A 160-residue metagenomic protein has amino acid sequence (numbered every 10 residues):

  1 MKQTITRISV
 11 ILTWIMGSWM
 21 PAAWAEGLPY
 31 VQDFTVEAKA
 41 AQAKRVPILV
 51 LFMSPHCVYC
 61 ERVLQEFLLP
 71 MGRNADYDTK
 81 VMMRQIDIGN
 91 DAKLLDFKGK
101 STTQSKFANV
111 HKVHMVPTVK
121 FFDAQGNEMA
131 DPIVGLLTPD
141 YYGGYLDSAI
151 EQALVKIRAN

Functional and structural regions predicted by a protein language model:
S9-W19: Bacterial N-terminal signal peptides
A22-A25: Boundary at the C-terminal end of the N-terminal hydrophobic targeting segment
Y30, D76-S101: Thiol-based oxidoreductase modules, predominantly thioredoxin-like and allied folds used for disulfide exchange
Y30-P47: A short beta-strand-turn-helix
A43-V46, Q65-D87: Conserved helix-turn-beta segment immediately C-terminal to the redox Cys motif in thioredoxin-like folds
R45-I48, M53-H56, M115: Short pre-active-site segment immediately N-terminal to redox-active cysteine/selenocysteine motifs in thiol-based
F52-E66: Conserved redox-active cysteine motifs that mediate thiol-disulfide chemistry, especially di-cysteine Cys-X(1-2)-Cys
L69, K106-V155: Non-catalytic, surface beta->alpha helical segment in thiol-disulfide oxidoreductase systems
